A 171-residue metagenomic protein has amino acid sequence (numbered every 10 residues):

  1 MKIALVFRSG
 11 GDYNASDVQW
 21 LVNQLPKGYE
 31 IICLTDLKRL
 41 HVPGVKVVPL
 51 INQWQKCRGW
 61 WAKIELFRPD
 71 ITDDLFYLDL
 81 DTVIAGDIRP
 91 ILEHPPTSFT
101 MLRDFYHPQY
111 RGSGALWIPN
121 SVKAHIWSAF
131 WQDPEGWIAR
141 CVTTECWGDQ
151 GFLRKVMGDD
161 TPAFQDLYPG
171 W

Functional and structural regions predicted by a protein language model:
M1, Y29, V45, D73 (+2 more regions): A structural micro-motif
M1-C57, S121: N-terminal anchoring/stem segment of glycosyltransferases
D17-V18, G59-K63, I84, D149: Amphipathic coiled-coil/heptad-repeat helices and related helical stalk/stem segments that mediate oligomerization
L21-P26, L40-H41, L66-I71, I91-P95 (+1 more regions): Alpha-helix C-terminal capping segments
I31, F67, D81, L116 (+1 more regions): A residue-level signal for conserved active-site and pocket-lining positions in enzyme catalytic cores
I32-H41, I84-R89, G170-W171: Short, polar loop motifs at secondary-structure junctions
V47-L50, W61-R111, W117-S121: GT-A fold catalytic core of metal-dependent nucleotide-sugar glycosyltransferases, centered on the diacidic
A124-W171: Catalytic core and acceptor-binding pocket of nucleotide-sugar-dependent glycosyltransferases
